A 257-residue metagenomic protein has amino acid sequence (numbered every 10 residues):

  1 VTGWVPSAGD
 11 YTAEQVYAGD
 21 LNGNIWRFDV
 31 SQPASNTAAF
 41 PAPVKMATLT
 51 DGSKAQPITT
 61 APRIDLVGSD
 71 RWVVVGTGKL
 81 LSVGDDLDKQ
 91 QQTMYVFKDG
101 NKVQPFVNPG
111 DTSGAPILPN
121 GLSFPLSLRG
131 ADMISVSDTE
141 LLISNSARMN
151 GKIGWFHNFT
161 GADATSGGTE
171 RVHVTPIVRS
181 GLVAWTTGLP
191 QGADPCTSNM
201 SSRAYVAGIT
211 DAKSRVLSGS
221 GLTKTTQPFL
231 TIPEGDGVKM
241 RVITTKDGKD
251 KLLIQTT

Functional and structural regions predicted by a protein language model:
V1-T257: Beta-propeller fold recognition
